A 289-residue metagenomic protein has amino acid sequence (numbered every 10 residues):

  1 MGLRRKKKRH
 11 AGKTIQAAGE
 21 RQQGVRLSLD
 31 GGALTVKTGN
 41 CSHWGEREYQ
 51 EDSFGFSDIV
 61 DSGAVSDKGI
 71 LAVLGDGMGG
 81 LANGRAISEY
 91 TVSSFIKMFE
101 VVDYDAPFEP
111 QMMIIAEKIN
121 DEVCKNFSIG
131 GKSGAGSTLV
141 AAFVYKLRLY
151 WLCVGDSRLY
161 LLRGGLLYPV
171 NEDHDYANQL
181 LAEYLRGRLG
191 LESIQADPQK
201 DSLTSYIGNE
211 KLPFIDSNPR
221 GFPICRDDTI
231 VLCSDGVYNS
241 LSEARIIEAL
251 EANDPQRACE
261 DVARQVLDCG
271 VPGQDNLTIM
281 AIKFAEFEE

Functional and structural regions predicted by a protein language model:
M1-E289: PP2C/PPM-type serine/threonine phosphatase catalytic domain
